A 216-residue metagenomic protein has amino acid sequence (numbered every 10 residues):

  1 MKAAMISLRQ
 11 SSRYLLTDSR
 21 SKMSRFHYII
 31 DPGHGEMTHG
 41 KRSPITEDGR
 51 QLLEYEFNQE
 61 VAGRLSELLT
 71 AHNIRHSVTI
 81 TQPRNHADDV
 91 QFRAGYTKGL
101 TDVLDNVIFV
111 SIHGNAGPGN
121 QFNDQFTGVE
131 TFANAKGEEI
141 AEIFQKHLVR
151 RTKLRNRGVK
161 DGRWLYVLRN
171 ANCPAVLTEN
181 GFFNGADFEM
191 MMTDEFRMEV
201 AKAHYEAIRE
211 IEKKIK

Functional and structural regions predicted by a protein language model:
L8-Y96, P118, Q125-T127: Active-site histidine-acidic residue metal-binding/catalytic motifs, centered on HxH/HExxH-like signatures
F26-D31, G40, G99-L100, F109-S111 (+2 more regions): Active-site-adjacent mobile loop/cap segments within catalytic or ligand-binding domains
G35-M37, Q82-A87, G114-N120, K136-E139 (+3 more regions): Solvent-exposed loop/turn segments at secondary-structure junctions within structured extracellular/periplasmic domains
G49-V61, N85-D89, F132-I140, F188-F196 (+1 more regions): Extracytoplasmic/periplasmic, Sec-exported soluble proteins
Y55-G63, E67, A71, G95 (+6 more regions): Solvent-exposed, polar/charged alpha-helical surfaces in well-ordered, non-transmembrane soluble domains, broadly
L65, L69, N73, T97-L104 (+6 more regions): Sec/Tat-exported extracytoplasmic proteins
H76-Q82, N106, L154-G162, I215-K216: Surface-exposed patches in mature extracellular/periplasmic domains of secreted proteins
D89-N106, F132-A135, L165-N170: Mature extracellular/periplasmic domains of secretome proteins
